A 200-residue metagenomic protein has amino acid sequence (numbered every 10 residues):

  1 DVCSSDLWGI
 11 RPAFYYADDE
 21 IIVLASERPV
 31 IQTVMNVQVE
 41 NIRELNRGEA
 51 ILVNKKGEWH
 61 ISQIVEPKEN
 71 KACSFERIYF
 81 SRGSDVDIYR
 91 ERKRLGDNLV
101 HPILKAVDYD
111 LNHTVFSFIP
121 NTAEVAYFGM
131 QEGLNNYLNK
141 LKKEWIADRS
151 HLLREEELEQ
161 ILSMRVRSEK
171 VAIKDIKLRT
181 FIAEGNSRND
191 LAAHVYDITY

Functional and structural regions predicted by a protein language model:
D1-E124, F128-T199: N-terminal segments that mediate ammonia production and transfer in glutamine-dependent amidotransferase systems
